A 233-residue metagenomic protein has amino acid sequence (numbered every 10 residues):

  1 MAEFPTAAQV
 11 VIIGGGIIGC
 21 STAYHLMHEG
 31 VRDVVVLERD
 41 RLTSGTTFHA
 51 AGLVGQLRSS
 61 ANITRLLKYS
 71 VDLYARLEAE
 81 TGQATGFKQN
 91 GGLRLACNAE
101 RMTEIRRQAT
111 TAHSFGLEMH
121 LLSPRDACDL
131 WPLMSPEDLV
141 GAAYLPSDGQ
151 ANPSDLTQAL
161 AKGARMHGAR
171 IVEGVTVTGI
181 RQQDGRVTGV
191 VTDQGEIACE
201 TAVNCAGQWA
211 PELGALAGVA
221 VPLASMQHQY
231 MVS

Functional and structural regions predicted by a protein language model:
F4-I18, V35: Beta1/beta-strand and adjacent pyrophosphate-binding region of the FAD-binding site in flavoprotein oxidoreductases
A23, M27, G163: Gly/Ala-rich phosphate-binding loop of Rossmann-like dinucleotide-binding domains, activating on the conserved
M27-F48: Glycine-rich FAD pyrophosphate-binding loop
E38, S123, E173-V175: Short loop/edge segments at beta-strand edges and connector loops that shape dinucleotide/nucleotide cofactor-binding
G52-L130: Dinucleotide-binding Rossmann-like beta1-alpha1 core, especially the glycine-rich loop that anchors the ADP
E100, W131-L139, R181-T188: A short, glycine/Asx- and small/polar-enriched loop/turn that sits immediately N-terminal to a beta-strand
A143-T201, C205, W209: Helical element adjacent to the flavin cofactor pocket in flavoenzyme catalytic cores
E196-S233: Central helical "cap/lid" subdomain
